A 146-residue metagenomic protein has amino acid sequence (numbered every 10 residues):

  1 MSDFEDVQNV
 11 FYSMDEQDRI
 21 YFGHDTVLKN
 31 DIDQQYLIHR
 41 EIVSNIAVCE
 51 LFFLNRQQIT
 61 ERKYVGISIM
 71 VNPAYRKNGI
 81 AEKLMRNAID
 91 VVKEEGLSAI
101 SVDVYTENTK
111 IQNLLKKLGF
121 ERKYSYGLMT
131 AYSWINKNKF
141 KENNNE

Functional and structural regions predicted by a protein language model:
M1-V7: A short beta-loop-alpha structural element at the N-terminal edge of CoA-dependent acyl/N-acetyltransferase catalytic
S13, Q17-S68, N72: Acetyl-CoA-dependent GNAT
I67-I69, V102, A131-S133: A structural signal for short, well-ordered beta-strand segments
V71, K77-E94, N113-K117: Conserved acetyl-CoA-binding loop-helix of GNAT-fold acetyltransferases
R76, V102-Q112: Conserved beta-strand-loop-alpha-helix junction that forms the acyl-donor binding cleft
V92-V104: Conserved GNAT acetyl-CoA-binding A-motif
K116-Y126: Conserved acetyl-CoA-binding loop of GNAT-fold acetyltransferases
Y124-E146: C-terminal "cap" of GNAT-fold acetyltransferases
